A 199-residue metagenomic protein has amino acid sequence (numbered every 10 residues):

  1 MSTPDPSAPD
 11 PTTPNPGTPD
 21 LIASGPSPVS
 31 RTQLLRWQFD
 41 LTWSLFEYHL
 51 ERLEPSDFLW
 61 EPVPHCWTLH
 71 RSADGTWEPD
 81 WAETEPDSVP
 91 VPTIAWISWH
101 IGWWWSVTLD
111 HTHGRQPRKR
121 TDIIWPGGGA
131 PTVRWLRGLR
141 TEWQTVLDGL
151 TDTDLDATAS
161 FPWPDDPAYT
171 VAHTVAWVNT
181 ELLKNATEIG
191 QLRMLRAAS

Functional and structural regions predicted by a protein language model:
S2-I123, F161-S199: Short, contiguous alpha-helical
I124-D156, H173-L183: Acidic/histidine-rich alpha-helical segments that form the ligand environment of transition-metal centers
